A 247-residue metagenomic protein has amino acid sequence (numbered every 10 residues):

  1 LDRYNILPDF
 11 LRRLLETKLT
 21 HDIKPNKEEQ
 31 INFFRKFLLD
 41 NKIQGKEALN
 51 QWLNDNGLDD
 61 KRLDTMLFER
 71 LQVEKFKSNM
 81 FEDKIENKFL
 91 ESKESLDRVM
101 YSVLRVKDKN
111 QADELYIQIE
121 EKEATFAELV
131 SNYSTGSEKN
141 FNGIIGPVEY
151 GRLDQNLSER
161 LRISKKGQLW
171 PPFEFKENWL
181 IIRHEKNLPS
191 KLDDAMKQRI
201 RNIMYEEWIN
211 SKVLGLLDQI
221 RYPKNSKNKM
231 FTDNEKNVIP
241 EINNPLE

Functional and structural regions predicted by a protein language model:
L1-E247: Peptidyl-prolyl cis-trans isomerase
